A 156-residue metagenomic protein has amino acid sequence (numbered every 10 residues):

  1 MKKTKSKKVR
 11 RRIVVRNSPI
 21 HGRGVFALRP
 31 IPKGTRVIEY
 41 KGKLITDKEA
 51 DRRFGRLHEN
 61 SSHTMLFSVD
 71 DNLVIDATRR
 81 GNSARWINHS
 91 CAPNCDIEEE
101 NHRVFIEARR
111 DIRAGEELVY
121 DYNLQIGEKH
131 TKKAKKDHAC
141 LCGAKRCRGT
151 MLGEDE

Functional and structural regions predicted by a protein language model:
K2-E98: Catalytic cores of histone-lysine modification enzymes
K3, C91-E156: C-terminal SET catalytic tail plus cysteine-rich post-SET Zn-binding segment of SAM-dependent SET-domain
